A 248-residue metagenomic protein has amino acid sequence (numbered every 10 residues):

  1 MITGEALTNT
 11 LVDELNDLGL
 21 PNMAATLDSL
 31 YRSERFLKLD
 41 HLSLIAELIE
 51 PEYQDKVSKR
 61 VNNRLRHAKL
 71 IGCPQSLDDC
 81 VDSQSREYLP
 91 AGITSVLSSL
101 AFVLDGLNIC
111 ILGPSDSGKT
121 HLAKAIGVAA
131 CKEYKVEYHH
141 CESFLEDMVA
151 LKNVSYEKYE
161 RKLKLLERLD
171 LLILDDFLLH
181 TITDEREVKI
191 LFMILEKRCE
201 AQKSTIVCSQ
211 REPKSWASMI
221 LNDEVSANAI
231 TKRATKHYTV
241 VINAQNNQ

Functional and structural regions predicted by a protein language model:
M1-L18, A24: Charged, compositionally biased N-terminal leader segments and the immediate start of the first structured element
L20-G72: Interdomain "pre-motor" coupling segment immediately N-terminal to P-loop NTPase/helicase cores
M23, L27, E133, F144-N153 (+1 more regions): Replace "adjacent to P-loop NTPase cores in ATP/GTP-dependent enzymes" with "adjacent to NTP-binding cores
P74-L100: N-terminal pre-Walker A segment at the start of P-loop NTPase domains
R86-T94, C131, E137-E167: Short glycine-rich substrate-engagement loop in P-loop NTPases that contacts/grips substrate
S95-A101, A150-L172, K189-K197, A229-I230: Conserved alpha-helical scaffold flanking the Walker A/P-loop in AAA+ ATPase domains
D105-L122: Walker A/P-loop nucleotide-binding motif
H121-K132: P-loop NTPase Walker A phosphate-binding motif
